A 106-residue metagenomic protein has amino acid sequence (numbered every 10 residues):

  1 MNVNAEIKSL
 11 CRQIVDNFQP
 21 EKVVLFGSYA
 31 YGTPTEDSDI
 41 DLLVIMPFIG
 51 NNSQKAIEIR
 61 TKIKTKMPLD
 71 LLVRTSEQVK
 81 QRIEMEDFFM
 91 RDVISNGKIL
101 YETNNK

Functional and structural regions predicted by a protein language model:
M1-K22, Y31-E36, M46-K106: Catalytic core of pol beta-like nucleotidyltransferases
S28: Conserved H-loop
